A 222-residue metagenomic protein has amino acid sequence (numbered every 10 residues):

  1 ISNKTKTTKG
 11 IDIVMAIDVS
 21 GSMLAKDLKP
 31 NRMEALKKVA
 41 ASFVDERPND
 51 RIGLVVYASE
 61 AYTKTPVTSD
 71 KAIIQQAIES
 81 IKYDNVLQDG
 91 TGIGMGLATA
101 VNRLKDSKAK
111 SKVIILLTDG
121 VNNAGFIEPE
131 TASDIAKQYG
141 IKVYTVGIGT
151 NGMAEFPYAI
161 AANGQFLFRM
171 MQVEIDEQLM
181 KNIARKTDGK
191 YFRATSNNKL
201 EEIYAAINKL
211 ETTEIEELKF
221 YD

Functional and structural regions predicted by a protein language model:
I1-T7, K209-D222: C-terminal signal-anchor/stop-transfer transmembrane helix together with its immediate cytosolic, Lys/Arg-enriched
S2-S111, I127: Membrane-embedded segments
M15, V55, I115-L116, K142-G147 (+1 more regions): Structural recognition of the beta-strand scaffold that forms the well-ordered cores of secreted hydrolase catalytic
G21-S22, S59-T63, G120-N123, G149-M153 (+1 more regions): Solvent-exposed loop/turn segments at secondary-structure junctions within structured extracellular/periplasmic domains
R47, A100, L104, T187 (+3 more regions): Conserved NTP-handling cores and scaffolds of large molecular machines
D70-I73, A161-G164, K209-T212: Short, hinge-like loop/turn segments at secondary-structure boundaries
L87-T91, V113, G120-N182, K186 (+1 more regions): VWA/integrin I-like adhesion module and closely mimicked acidic/polar interface patches used
Q178-L210: Extended, hydrophilic extramembrane loops/domains of integral membrane proteins
